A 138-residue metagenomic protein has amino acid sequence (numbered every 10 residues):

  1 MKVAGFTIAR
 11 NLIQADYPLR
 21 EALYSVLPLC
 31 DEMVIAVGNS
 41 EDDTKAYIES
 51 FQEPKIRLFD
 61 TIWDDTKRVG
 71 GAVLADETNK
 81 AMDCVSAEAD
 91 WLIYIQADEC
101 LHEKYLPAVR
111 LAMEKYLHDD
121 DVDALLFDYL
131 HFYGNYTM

Functional and structural regions predicted by a protein language model:
V3-R10, D16-E21, V37, E41-Y94: Active-site-proximal specificity loops/subdomain of glycosyltransferases
A9, Y129-H131: Short beta-strand segments enriched in hydrophobic/aromatic residues within well-folded beta-rich domains
V26-L27: Gly/Ala-rich phosphate-binding loop of Rossmann-like dinucleotide-binding domains, activating on the conserved
D31-M33: Residues at the starts of beta-strands that form the adenosine-phosphate
E41, L101, H131-Y133: Acidic, metal-coordinating catalytic cores used for nucleic-acid/nucleotide bond scission and strand-transfer chemistry
Q96-C100: The conserved acidic donor/metal-binding loop of glycosyltransferases
K104-D128: Conserved donor-nucleotide/metal-binding helix-loop-beta segment in metal-dependent transferases, i.e., the alpha-helix
N135-M138: Conserved nucleotide-sugar donor-binding catalytic segment
